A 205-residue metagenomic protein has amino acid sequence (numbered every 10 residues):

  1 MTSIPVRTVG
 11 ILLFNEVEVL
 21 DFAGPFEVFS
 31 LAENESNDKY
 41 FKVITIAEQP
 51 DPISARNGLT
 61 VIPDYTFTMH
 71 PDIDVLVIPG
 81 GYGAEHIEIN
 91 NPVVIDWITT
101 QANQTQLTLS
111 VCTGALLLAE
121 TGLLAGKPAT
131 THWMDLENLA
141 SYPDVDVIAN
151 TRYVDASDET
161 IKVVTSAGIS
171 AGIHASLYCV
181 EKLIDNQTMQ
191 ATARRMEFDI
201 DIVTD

Functional and structural regions predicted by a protein language model:
M1-T108, L116-E120, E137, D146-N150 (+2 more regions): Extended, subdomain-level signal for the structured scaffold at the beginning of enzyme domains
T108-L109, A129: A short beta-strand/loop micro-motif in the catalytic core of glycosyltransferases that engages the nucleotide-sugar
L123-N138, Y142: Short, glycine-/small-residue-rich phosphate/pyrophosphate-handling segment
